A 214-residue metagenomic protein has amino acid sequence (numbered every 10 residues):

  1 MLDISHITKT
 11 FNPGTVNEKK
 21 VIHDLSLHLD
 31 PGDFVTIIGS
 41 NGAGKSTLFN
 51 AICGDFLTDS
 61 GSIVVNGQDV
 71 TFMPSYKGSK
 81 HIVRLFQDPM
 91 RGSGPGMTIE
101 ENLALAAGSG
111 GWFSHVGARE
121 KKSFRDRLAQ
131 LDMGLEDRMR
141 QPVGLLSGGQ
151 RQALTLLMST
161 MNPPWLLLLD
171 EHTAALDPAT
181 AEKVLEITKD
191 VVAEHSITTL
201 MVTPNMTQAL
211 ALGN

Functional and structural regions predicted by a protein language model:
M1, T10-D24, P74: A short, flexible loop at the N-terminus of ABC-type nucleotide-binding domains that lies
T15, D69-V83, F113-G117, K121: ABC ATPase NBD coupling module
I38-S40: The feature captures the beta-strand-to-loop junction immediately N-terminal to the Walker
C53: Helix-to-loop junction immediately C-terminal to a conserved catalytic motif
G61-D69: Conserved ABC transporter NBD signature motif
M97-S109: Q-loop/switch helix immediately C-terminal to the Walker
M161-W165: A short, proline-enriched helix->beta-strand linker immediately N-terminal to the Walker B motif in ABC-type P-loop
L167-D170: Catalytic Walker B motif of ABC-type/P-loop ATPase nucleotide-binding domains
